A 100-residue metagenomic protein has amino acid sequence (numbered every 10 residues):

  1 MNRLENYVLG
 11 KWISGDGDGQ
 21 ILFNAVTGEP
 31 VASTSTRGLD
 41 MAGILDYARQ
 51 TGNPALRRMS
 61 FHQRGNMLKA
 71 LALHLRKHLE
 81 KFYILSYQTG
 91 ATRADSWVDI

Functional and structural regions predicted by a protein language model:
M1-I100: N-terminal Rossmann-like NAD(P)+-binding subdomain of aldehyde/semialdehyde dehydrogenases
